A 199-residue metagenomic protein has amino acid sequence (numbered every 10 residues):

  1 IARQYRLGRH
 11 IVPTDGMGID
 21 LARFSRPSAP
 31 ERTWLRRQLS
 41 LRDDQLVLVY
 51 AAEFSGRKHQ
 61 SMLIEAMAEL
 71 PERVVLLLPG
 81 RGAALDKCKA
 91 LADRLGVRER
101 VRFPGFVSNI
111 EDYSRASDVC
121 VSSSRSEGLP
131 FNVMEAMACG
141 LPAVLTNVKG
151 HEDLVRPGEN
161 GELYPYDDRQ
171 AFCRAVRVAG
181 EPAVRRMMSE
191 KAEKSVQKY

Functional and structural regions predicted by a protein language model:
I1-P30: Donor nucleotide-sugar binding/catalytic pocket of nucleotide-sugar-dependent glycosyltransferases
S25-L41: A short helix/loop element that forms part of the nucleotide-sugar donor recognition site in Leloir-type
W34-R37, V184-Y199: A short, well-ordered alpha-helix in the C-terminal region of glycosyltransferases
L46-E69, A83-K89, E162, Q170: A conserved mid-protein helix/loop that constitutes part of the nucleotide-sugar donor-binding site
F106, R125: Aromatic "clamp/platform" in nucleotide-sugar-dependent glycosyltransferases that forms part of the donor/acceptor
E111, D118, G140: A short alpha->beta transition loop at the rim of the catalytic pocket in nucleotide-sugar-dependent
P142-L145, V155: Short hydrophobic beta-strand element within catalytic cores of glycosyltransferases and related nucleotide-activated
P157-G158, E162-R169, V178-A183: Conserved acidic donor-binding segment of nucleotide-sugar-dependent glycosyltransferases
